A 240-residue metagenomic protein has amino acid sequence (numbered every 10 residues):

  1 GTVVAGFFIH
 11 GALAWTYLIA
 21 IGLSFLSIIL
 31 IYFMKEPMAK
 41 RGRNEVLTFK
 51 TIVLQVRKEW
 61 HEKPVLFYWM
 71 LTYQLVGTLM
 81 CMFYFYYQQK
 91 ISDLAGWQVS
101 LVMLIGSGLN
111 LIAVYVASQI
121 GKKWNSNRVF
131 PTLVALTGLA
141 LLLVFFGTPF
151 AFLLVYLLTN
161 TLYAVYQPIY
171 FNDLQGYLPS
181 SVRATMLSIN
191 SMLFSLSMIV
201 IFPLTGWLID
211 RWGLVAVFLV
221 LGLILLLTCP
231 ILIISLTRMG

Functional and structural regions predicted by a protein language model:
I9, I112-S126, I209-D210: Helix-to-loop junctions at the C-terminal end of transmembrane segments in multipass secondary transporters
I9-L23, W207-L225: A membrane-interface helix-boundary motif in multi-pass transporters
A20-L47, I234-G240: Helix-loop junctions on the cytosolic side of multi-pass membrane transporters, especially the intracellular loop
I21, R128-L143, L219-G222: Structural signature of the two symmetry-related core transmembrane helices
K35-L71: Juxtamembrane intracellular "pre-TM" segments in multi-pass secondary transporters
K58-I112: A single, central transmembrane helix in multi-pass transporters
G96-W97, S180-N190: Loop-to-transmembrane helix entry/capping segments in MFS-fold secondary transporters and related SLC/MFSD carriers
L143-Y156: Helix-loop junctions at membrane interfaces in 12-TM secondary transporters
